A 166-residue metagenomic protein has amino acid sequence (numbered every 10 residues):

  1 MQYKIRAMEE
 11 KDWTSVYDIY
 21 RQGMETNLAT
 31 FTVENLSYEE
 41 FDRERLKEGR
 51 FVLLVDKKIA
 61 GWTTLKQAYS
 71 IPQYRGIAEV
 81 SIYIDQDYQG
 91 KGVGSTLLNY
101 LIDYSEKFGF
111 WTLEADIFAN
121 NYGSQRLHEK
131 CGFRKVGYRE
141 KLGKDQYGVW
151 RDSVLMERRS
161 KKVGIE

Functional and structural regions predicted by a protein language model:
Q2-V16: A short beta-loop-alpha structural element at the N-terminal edge of CoA-dependent acyl/N-acetyltransferase catalytic
W13, Y17-R43: Conserved GNAT-fold acetyl-CoA-binding loop/helix
V33-D87, L98-N99, R159-K161: Acetyl-CoA-dependent GNAT
K58-G61, G123, W150: Glycine-rich acetyl-CoA-binding "A-motif" of GNAT/NAT acetyltransferases
Q67, E114-I117, E129, R134-R151: Conserved catalytic-core motifs of GNAT/GCN5-like acyltransferases
I82-D87, K91, D103, A119-N120: Active-site acidic-Proline motif in GNAT/NAT acetyltransferases
G90-D103, R126-K130: Conserved acetyl-CoA-binding loop-helix of GNAT-fold acetyltransferases
S105-I117: Conserved GNAT acetyl-CoA-binding A-motif
